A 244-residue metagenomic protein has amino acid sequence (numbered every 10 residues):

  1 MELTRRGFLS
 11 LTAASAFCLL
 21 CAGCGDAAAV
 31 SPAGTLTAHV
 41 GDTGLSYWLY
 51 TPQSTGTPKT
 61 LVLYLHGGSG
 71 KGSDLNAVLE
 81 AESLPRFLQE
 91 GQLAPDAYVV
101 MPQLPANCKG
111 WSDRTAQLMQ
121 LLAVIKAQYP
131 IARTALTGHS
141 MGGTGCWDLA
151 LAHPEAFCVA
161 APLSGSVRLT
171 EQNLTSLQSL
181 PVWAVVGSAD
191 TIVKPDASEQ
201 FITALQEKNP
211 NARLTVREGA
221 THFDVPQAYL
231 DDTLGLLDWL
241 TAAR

Functional and structural regions predicted by a protein language model:
M1-A16: N-terminal secretory signal peptides and thylakoid transit peptides that target proteins across membranes
C24-L61, A97, T144, L149 (+3 more regions): A domain-start/cap signature at the N-terminus of enzymes
G68-T115: Active-site machinery of serine-nucleophile hydrolases
C108-Q128: Alpha/beta-hydrolase active-site loop
Y129-G138: Alpha/beta-hydrolase fold nucleophile elbow
A184-V186: Short beta-strand/loop motif that positions the catalytic acidic residue of the alpha/beta-hydrolase fold
A189-V193: Acidic catalytic loop of the alpha/beta-hydrolase fold
E199, Q206-R244: C-terminal catalytic histidine-bearing segment of alpha/beta-hydrolase fold enzymes
